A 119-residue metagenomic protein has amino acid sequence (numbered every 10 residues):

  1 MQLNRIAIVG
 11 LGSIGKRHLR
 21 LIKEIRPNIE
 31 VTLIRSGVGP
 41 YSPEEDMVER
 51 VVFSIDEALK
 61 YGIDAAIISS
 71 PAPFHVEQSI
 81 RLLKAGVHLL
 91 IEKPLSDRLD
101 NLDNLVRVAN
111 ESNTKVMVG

Functional and structural regions predicted by a protein language model:
M1-D46, Y61: N-terminal Rossmann-like dinucleotide-binding module
P27-I29, A85-V87, S112-K115: A short helix->loop->beta-strand "cap" motif at the edges of active sites that frequently abuts
T32, S70, T114: Ser/Thr-centric signal marking residues that sit in or immediately flank functional binding/regulatory motifs
T32, V52, M117: General small-molecule cofactor/ligand-binding pocket signal
E45-V108: Beta-loop-alpha module in the N-terminal Rossmann-like domain of NAD(P)-dependent dehydrogenases, especially those
N104-G119: Rossmann-fold dehydrogenase core element
